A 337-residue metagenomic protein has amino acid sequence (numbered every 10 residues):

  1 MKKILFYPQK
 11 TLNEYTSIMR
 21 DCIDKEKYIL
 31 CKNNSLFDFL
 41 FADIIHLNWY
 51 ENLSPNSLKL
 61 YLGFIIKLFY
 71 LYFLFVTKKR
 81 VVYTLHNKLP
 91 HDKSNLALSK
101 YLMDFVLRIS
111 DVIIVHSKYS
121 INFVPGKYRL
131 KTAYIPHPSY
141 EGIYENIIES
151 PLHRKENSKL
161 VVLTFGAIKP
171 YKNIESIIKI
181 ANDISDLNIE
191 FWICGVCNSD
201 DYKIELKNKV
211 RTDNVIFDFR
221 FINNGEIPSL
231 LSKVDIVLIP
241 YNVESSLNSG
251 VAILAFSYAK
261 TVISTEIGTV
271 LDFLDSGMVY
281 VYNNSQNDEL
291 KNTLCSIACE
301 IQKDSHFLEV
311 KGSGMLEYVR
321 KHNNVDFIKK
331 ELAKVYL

Functional and structural regions predicted by a protein language model:
R108, I222-V234, S257: Short acidic alpha-helix that forms the nucleotide-activated donor recognition element in Leloir-type transferases
R108-N146: Donor nucleotide-sugar binding/catalytic pocket of nucleotide-sugar-dependent glycosyltransferases
K155-K172, I178-A181, F191-W192: Conserved donor-binding/catalytic core segment of Leloir-type glycosyltransferases
F165, E190-I204, R220: Glycosyltransferase donor-sugar binding loop
K203-G225: Nucleotide-activated donor-binding/catalytic signature segment of Leloir-type glycosyltransferases, i.e., the conserved
T261-S264: Short hydrophobic beta-strand element within catalytic cores of glycosyltransferases and related nucleotide-activated
L271-C299: Change "using UDP/GDP/dTDP sugars" to "using nucleotide sugars
S285-E289, Q302-Y336: A charged, aromatic-enriched C-terminal amphipathic alpha-helix characteristic of glycosyltransferases across folds
